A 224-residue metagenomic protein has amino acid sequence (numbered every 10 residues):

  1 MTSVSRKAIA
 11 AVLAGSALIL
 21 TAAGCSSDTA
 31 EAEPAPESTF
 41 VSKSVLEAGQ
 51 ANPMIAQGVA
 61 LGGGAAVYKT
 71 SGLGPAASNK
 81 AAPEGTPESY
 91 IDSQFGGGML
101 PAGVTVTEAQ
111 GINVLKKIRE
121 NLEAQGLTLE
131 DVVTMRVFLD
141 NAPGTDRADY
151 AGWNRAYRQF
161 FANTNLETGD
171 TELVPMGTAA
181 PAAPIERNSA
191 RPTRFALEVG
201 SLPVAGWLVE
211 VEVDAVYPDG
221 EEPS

Functional and structural regions predicted by a protein language model:
T2, K7-I112, E120-Q125, E130-V133 (+1 more regions): N-terminal presequence-like segments and the immediate start of the first folded domain
